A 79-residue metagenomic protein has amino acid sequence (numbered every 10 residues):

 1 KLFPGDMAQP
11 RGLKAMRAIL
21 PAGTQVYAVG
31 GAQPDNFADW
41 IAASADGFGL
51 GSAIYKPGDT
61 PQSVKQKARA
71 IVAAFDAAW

Functional and structural regions predicted by a protein language model:
L2-P21, Q33-A38, P57-A70: Active-site-adjacent beta->alpha loops and helix N-cap segments on the catalytic face of soluble alpha/beta enzymes
G23-Y27, G47: Structural preference for beta-strand elements that scaffold enzyme active sites
G30: Short loop/edge segments at beta-strand edges and connector loops that shape dinucleotide/nucleotide cofactor-binding
A43-S44: Structural motif
A73-W79: Expand to "…catalyze enediolate/carbanion chemistry for C-C bond making/breaking, isomerization, decarboxylation
